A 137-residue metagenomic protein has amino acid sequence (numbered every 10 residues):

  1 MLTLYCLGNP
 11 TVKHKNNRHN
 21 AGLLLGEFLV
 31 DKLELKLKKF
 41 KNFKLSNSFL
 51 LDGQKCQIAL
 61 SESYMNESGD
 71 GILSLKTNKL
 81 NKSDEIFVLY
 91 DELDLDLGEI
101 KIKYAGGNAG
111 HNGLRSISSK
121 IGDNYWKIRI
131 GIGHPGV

Functional and structural regions predicted by a protein language model:
M1-Y104, R115, S119, N124-W126 (+1 more regions): Nucleotide and nucleotide-moiety/phosphate-recognizing core
N108: Phosphate- and other anionic-substrate recognition elements at nucleic-acid/protein interfaces
